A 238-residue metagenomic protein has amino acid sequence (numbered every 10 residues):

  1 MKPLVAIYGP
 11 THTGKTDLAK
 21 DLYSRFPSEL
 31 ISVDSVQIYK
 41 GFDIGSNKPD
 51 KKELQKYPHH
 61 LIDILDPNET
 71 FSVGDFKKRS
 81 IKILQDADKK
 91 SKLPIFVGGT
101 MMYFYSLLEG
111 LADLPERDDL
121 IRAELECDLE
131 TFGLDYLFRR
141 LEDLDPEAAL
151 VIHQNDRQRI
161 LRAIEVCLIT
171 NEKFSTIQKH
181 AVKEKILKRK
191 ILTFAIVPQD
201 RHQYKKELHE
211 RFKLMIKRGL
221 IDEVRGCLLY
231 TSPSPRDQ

Functional and structural regions predicted by a protein language model:
M1-S232: Phosphate/pyrophosphate-binding catalytic cores of soluble transferases and nucleic-acid-acting enzymes
P233-Q238: A short, hydrophobic C-terminal helix/tail in secreted or cell-surface proteins
